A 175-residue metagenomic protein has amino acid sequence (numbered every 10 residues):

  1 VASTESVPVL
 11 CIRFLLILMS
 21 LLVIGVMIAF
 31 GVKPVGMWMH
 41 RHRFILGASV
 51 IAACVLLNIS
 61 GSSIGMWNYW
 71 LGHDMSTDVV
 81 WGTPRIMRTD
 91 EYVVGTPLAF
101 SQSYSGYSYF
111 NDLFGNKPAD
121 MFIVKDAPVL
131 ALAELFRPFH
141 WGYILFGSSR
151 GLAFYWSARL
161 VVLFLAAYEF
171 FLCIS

Functional and structural regions predicted by a protein language model:
V1-V7: Short, strongly hydrophobic alpha-helical membrane anchors
S3, M19-M27, L163-A166, F170 (+1 more regions): N-terminal targeting leaders only when they are immediately followed by extended low-complexity/repeat-rich tracts
P8-G65, Y69-L71: Start-transfer (signal-anchor) and selected internal transmembrane alpha helices of multi-pass inner/ER membrane
W67-S175: Active-site lumenal/periplasmic loops and adjacent helix-entry segments of GT-C-fold, multi-pass membrane
